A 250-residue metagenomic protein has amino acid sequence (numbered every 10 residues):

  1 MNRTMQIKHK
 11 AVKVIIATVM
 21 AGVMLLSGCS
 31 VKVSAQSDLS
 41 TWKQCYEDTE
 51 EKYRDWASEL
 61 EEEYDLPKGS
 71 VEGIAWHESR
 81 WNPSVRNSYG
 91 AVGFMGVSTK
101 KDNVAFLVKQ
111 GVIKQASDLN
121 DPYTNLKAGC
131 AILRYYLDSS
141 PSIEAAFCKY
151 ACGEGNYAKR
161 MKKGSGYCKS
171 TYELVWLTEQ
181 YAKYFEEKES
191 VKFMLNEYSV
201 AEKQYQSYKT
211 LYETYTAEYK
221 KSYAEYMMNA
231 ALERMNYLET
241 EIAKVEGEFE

Functional and structural regions predicted by a protein language model:
R3-V19: Bacterial N-terminal signal peptides that target proteins for export
A17-S27: Bacterial N-terminal signal peptides
V23, S30-W81: Export/targeting segments at the very N-terminus of extracytoplasmic proteins
D65-N82, V97, L126-A131, A146-C152: Short, functionally critical alpha-helical segments immediately adjacent to catalytic or ligand/cofactor-binding
S79-R86, Y136, G153-K163: Secretory-pathway/luminal and periplasmic proteins that interact with or process carbohydrate-rich
S88-V112, G129: Substrate-binding/active-site groove segments that recognize and process beta-1,4-linked N-acetyl-hexosamine
E144-F193, Y226: Catalytic and substrate-binding regions of cell-wall glycan-acting enzymes that process beta-1,4-linked
M194, K209-Y226, E246-F249: Charged, low-complexity interaction regions
